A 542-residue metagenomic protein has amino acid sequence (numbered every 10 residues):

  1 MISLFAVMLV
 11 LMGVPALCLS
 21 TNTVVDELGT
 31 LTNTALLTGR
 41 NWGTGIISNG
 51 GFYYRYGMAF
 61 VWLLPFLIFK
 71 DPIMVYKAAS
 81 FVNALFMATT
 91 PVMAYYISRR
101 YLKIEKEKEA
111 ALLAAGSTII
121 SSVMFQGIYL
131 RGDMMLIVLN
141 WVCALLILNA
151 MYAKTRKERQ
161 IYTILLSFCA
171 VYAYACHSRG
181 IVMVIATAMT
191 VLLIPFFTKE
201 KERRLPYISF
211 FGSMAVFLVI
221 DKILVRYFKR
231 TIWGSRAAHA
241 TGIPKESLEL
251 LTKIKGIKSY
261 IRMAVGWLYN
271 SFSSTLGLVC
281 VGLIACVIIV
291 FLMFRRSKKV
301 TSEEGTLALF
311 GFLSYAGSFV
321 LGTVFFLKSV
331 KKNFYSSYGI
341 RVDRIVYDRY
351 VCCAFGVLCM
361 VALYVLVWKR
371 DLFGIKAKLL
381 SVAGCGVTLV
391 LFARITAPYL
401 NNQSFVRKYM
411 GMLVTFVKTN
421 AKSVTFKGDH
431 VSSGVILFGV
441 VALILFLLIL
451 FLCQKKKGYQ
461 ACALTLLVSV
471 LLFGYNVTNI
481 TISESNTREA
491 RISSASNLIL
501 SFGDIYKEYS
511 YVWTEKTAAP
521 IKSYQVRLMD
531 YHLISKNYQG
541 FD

Functional and structural regions predicted by a protein language model:
M1-E27, S117-I119, G212-F228, S314-T323 (+2 more regions): Transmembrane signal-anchor helices characteristic of membrane glycosylation enzymes that use polyprenol
L17-V25, G39-L64, K77, A84-L85: Membrane-proximal lumenal/periplasmic loop motifs of glycosylation machinery
V24-V25, F125-L136, R179: Short acidic/glycine- and proline-prone juxtamembrane loop motifs at membrane-interface regions of multi-pass membrane
F81-I104, V142, L146: Transmembrane-helix motifs of polytopic, lipid-linked glycan transferases
A94-I120, I137-V138: Transmembrane-helix signature of polytopic, membrane-embedded enzymes that assemble or transfer cell-envelope glycans
A114-A115, I161-H177, A188-M189, G212-V216: Membrane-interface alpha helices of multi-pass inner-membrane proteins
L146, Y152-A153, V182-M214, L283-T301 (+1 more regions): Perimembrane helix-loop-helix junctions
R204-R295, F312-L327, T388-N402: Membrane-lumen/periplasm interface segments of specific transmembrane helices in polyprenyl phosphate-linked
